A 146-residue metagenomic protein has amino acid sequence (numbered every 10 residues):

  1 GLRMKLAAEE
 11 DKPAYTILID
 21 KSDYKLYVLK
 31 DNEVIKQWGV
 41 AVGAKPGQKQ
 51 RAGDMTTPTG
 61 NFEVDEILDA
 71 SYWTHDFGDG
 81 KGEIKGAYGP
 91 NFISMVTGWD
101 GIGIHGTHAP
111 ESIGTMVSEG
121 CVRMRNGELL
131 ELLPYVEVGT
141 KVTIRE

Functional and structural regions predicted by a protein language model:
G1-D54, T59-E63, I144-E146: Intrinsically disordered, low-complexity, Pro/Ser/Thr/Asn/Gly/Ala-rich spacer/linker segments adjacent to signal
K5-K12, P46, R51-T56, A70-E146: Exported/periplasmic cell-wall-interacting domains
I17, L29, V40, V64 (+3 more regions): Intrinsically disordered, low-complexity regions enriched in small/polar residues
